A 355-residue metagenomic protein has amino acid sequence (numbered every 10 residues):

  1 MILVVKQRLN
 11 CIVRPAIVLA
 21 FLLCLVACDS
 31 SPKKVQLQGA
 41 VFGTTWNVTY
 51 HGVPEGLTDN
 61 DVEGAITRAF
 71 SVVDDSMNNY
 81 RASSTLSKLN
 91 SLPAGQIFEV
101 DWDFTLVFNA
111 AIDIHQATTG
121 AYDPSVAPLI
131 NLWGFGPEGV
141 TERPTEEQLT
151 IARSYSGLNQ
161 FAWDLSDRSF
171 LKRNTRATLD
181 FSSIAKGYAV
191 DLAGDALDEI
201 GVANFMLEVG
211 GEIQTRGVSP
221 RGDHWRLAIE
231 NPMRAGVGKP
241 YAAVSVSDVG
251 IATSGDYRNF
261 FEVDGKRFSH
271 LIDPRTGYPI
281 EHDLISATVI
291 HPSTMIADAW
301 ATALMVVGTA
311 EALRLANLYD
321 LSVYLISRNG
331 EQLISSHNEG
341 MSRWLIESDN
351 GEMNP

Functional and structural regions predicted by a protein language model:
I2-R14, L22-P355: Mature catalytic core of soluble alpha/beta enzymes
